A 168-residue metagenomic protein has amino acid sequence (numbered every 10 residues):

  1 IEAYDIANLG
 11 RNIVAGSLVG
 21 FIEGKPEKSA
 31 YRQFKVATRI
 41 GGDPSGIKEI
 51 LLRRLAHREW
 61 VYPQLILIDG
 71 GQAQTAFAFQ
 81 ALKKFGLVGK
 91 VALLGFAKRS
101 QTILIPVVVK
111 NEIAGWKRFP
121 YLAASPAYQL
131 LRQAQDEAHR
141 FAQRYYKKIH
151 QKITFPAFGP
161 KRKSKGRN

Functional and structural regions predicted by a protein language model:
I1-N168: Acidic, glycine-enriched active-site microenvironments
